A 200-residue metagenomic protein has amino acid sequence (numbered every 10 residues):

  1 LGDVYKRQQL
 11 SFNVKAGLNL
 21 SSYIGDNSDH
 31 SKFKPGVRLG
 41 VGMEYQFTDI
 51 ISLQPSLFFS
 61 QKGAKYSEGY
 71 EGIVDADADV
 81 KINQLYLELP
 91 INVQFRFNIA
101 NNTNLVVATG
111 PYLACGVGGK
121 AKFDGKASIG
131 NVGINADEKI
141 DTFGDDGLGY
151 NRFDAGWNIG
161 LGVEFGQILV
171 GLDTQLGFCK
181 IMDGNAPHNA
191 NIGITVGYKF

Functional and structural regions predicted by a protein language model:
L1-Y5: Short, small-residue-biased leader/transition segments that mark boundaries at the very start of proteins
K6-G40: Short glycine/proline- and aromatic-enriched beta-strand/turn motifs that initiate or cap beta-hairpins
R7, T48, S60, N98-N102 (+1 more regions): Outer-membrane beta-barrel channels and translocator barrels
L10, S31-V37, N83-L89, T103 (+3 more regions): Residues that define the transmembrane beta-barrel architecture of outer-membrane proteins
V14-L18, V37-F47, L57-F59, L87-F95 (+4 more regions): Residues on the lipid-exposed face of transmembrane beta-strands in outer-membrane beta-barrel proteins
S22-K32, K62-L85, G116-D154, N158: Extracellular/periplasm-exposed beta-strand and loop segments of Gram-negative cell-envelope proteins, dominated by
F58-Q61, K65-E68, D79, G144-L148 (+1 more regions): Predominantly the C-terminal beta-signal and adjacent terminal strand-loop region of outer-membrane beta-barrel
G72-L105, T109: Helix-adjacent hinge/juxtasegments
